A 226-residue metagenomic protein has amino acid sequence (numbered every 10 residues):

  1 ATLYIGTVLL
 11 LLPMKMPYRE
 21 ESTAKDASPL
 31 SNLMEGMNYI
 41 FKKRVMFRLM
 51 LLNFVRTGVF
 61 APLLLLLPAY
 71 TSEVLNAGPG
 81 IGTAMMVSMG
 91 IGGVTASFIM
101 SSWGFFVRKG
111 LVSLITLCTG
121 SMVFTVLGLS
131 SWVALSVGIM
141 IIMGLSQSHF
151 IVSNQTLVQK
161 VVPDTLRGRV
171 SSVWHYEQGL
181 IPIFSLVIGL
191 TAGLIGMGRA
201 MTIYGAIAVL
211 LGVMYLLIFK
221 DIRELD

Functional and structural regions predicted by a protein language model:
L3-A27, L217-D226: Helix-loop junctions on the cytosolic side of multi-pass membrane transporters, especially the intracellular loop
L3-I5, M34, F41, F60-D226: C-terminal transmembrane bundle of multi-pass solute transporters/carriers
P17-L51: Juxtamembrane intracellular "pre-TM" segments in multi-pass secondary transporters
R48-T57, W174: Alpha-helical segments in transporter systems
